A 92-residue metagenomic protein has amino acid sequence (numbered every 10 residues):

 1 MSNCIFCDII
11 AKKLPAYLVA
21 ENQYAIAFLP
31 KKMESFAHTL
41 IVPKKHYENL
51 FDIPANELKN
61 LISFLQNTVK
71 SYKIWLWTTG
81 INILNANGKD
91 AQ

Functional and structural regions predicted by a protein language model:
M1-Q92: HIT superfamily nucleotide-processing domains
